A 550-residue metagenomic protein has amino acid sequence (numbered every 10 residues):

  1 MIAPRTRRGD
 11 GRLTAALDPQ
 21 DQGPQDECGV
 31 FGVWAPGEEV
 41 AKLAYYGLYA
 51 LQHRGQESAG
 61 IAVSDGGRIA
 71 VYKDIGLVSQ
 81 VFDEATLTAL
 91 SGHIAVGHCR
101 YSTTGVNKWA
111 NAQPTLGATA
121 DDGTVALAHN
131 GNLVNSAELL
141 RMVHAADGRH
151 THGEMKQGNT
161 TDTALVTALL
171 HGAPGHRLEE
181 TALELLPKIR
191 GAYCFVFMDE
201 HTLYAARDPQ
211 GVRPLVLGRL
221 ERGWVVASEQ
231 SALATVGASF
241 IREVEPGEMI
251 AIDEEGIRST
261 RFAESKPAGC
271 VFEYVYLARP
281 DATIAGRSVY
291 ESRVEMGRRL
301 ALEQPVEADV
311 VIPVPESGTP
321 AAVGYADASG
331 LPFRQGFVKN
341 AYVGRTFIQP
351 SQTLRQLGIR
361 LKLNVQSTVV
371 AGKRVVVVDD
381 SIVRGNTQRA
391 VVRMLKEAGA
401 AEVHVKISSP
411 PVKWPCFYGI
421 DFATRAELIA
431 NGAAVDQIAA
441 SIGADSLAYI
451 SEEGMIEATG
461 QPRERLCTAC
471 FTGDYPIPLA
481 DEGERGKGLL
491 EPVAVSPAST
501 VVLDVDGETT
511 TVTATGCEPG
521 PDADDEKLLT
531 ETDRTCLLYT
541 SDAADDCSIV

Functional and structural regions predicted by a protein language model:
I2-P246, A251-A308, V314, E402: Conserved short alpha-helical segments that host acidic/polar catalytic motifs at enzyme active sites
A128, M198, A206-R207, G218 (+12 more regions): Generic beta-strand/beta-sheet core signal
H150-T151, G175-H176, E303-D309, D327-G336 (+2 more regions): Secondary-structure transition/capping motifs at alpha-helix termini and the adjoining loop/turn into the next element
N159-T167, F333-G344, S441-T459: A conserved beta-strand->alpha-helix junction
L186, H201-T202, G237-E243, F262-A263 (+1 more regions): PRPP-dependent phosphoribosyltransferase catalytic core
G330-V375, N386, K413-A423: Short, glycine/charge-rich flexible loops or terminal/linker lids adjacent to PRPP-binding catalytic cores
R374-V377, I382-V383, T387, G432-I442: Phosphate/diphosphate-binding loops
Y539-D546: Conserved small/polar residues in nucleotide/adenosyl-binding loops
